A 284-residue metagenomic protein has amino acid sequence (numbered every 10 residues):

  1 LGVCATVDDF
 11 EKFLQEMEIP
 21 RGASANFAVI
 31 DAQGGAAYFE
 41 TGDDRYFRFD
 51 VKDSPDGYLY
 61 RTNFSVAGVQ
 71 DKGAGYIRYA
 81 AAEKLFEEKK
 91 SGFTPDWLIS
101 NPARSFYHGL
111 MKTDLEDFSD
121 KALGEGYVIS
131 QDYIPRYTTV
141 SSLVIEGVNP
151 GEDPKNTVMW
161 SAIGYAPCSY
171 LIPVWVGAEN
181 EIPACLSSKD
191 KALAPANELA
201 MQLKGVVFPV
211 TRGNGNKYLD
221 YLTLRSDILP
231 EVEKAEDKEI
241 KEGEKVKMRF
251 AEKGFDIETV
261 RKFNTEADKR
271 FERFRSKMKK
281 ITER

Functional and structural regions predicted by a protein language model:
L1-G2, G22-A25, I30-R284: C-terminal, well-structured catalytic/ligand-binding subdomain of enzymes
V3-V7: A short, structured loop/turn motif at beta-sheet edges
D9-A28: Secretory/export targeting leaders with adjacent low-complexity proregions
